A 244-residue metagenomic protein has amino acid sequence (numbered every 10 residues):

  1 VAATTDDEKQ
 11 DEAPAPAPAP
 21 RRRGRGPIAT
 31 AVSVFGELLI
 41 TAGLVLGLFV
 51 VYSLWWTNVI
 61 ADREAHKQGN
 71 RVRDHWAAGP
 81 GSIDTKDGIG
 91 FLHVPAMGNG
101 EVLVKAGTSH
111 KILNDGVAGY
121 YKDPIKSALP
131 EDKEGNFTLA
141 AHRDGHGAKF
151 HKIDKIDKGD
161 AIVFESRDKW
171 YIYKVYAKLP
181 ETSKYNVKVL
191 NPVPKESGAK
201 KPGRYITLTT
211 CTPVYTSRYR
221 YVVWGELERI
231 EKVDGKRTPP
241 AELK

Functional and structural regions predicted by a protein language model:
V1-V32: Terminal targeting segments of Actinobacterial cell-envelope proteins
P27-D157, E165-K244: Solvent-exposed, non-transmembrane regions of membrane-associated and secreted proteins
